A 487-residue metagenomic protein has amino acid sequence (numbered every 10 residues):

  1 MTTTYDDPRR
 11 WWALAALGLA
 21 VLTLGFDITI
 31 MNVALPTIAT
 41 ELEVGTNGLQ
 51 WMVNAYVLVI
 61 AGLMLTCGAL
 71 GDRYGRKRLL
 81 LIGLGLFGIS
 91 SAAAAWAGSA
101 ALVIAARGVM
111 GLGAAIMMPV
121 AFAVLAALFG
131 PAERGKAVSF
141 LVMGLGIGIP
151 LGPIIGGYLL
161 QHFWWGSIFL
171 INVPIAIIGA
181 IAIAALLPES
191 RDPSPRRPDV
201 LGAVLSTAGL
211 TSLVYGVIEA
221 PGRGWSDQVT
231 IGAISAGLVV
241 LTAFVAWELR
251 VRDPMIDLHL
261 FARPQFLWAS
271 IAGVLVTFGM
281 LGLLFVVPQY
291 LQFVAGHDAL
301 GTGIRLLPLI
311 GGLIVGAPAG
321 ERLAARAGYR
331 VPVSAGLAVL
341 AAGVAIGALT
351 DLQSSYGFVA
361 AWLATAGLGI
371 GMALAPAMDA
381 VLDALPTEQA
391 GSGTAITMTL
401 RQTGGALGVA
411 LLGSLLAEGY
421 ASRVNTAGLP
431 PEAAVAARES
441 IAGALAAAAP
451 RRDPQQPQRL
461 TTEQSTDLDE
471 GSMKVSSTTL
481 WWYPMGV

Functional and structural regions predicted by a protein language model:
M1-A185, A319-G320, A327, A348: Transmembrane-helix bundle of Major Facilitator Superfamily
R10-I60, G144, W164, I171 (+4 more regions): Transmembrane core module of solute transporters
P36, T40, A94, L160-Q161 (+5 more regions): Juxtamembrane/transmembrane-helix interface segments of polytopic membrane transporters
G98, G130, L186-E189, P221-G222 (+4 more regions): Short helix-capping/hinge motifs at transmembrane helix termini and TM-loop junctions
F140-G144, A272, I396-R401: Hydrophobic alpha-helical segments of secondary membrane carriers
F169-I183, A233-V239, Y483-V487: Symmetry-related core transmembrane helices of the 12-TM Major Facilitator Superfamily/SLC fold
I178, A380, I396, R401-V487: Hydrophobic transmembrane architecture of multi-pass small-molecule transporters
I181-V200, A246-M255: Helix-loop junctions on the cytosolic side of multi-pass membrane transporters, especially the intracellular loop
